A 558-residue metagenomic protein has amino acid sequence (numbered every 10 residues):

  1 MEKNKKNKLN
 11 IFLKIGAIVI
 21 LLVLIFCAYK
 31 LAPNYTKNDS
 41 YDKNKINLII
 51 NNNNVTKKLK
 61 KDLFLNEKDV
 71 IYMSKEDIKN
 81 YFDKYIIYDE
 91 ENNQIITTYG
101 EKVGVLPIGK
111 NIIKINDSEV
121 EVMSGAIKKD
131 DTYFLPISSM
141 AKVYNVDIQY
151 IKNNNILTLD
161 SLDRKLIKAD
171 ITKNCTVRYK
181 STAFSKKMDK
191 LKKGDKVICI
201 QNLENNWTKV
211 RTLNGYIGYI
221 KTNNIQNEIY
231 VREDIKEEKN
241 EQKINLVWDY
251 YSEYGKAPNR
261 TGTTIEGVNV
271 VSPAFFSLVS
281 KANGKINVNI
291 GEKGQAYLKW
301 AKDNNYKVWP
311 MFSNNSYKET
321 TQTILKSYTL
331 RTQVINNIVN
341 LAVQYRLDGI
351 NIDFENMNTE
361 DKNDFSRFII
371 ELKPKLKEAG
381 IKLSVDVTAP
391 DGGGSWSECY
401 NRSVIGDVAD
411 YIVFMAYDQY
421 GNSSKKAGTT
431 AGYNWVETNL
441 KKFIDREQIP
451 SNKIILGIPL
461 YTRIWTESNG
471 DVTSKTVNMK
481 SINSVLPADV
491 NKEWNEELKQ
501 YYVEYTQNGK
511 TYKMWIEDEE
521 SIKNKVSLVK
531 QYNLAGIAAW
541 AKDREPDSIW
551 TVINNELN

Functional and structural regions predicted by a protein language model:
E2-E204, Q226, V231-D234: Primary recognition of N-terminal secretory signal peptides and signal-anchoring hydrophobic helices
T97, G194, W207-T212, I220: SH3/SH3-like beta-barrel fold
N227-N337: Glycan-recognition patch characteristic of GH18 chitinases/ENGases and related GlcNAc/peptidoglycan-binding proteins
D249-S252, F276, S313-N315, E355-M357 (+4 more regions): Active-site beta-loop-alpha junctions enriched in small/polar residues
V271, I352, I412, L456 (+2 more regions): Conserved, mostly hydrophobic/aromatic
K281-E292, N336, T359-V485: Substrate-binding surface in catalytic domains of secreted glycosidases
I458-K525, L557-N558: Glycan-binding loop/region signatures in secreted carbohydrate-active enzymes
K525-N558: Acidic/aromatic/glycine-rich contiguous surface patches that form carbohydrate-binding/processing clefts and analogous
